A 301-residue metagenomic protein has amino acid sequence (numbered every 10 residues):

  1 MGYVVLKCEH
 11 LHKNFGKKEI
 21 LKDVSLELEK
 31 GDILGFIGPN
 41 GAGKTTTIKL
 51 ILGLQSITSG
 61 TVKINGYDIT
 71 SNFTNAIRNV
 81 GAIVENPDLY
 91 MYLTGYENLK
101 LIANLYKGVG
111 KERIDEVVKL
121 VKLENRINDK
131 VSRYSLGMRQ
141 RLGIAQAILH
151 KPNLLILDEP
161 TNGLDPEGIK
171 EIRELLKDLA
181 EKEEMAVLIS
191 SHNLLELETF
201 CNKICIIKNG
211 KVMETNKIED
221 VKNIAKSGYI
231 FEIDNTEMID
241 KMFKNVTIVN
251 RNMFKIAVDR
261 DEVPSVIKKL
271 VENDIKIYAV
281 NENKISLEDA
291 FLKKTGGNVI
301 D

Functional and structural regions predicted by a protein language model:
M1-H12, G297-D301: ABC-family P-loop ATPase nucleotide-binding domain
Y3-L6, K13-I189, L194-K208, E214: ABC transporter nucleotide-binding domains
I33, P87-L89, K107-G108, V212-E214 (+3 more regions): Glycine-rich loops and low-complexity Gly/Arg-rich segments that provide flexible linkers or classic glycine-based
I69, F73, K111, I218 (+2 more regions): Residues at or immediately preceding the N-termini of alpha-helices
I77, L99-K100, D115-V118, K170 (+4 more regions): Generic structural signal for individual residues within well-ordered alpha-helical segments across diverse proteins
R173-R260: ABC transporter nucleotide-binding domain
S227-G297, D301: Short, charged/small-residue-rich alpha-helical element at the C-terminal edge of ABC transporter nucleotide-binding
